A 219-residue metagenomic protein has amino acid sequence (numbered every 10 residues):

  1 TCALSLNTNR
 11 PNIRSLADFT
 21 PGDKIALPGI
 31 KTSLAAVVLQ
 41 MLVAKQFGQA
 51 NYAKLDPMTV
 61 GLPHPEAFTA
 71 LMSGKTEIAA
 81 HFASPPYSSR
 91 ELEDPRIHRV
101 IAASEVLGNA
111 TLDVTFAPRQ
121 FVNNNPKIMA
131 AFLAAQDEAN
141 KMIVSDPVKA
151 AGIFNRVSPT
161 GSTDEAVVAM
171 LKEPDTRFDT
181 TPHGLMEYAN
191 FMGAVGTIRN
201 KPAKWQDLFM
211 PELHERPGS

Functional and structural regions predicted by a protein language model:
T1-Y52, P57-G61, F82-P85, N109: Short, glycine-/small- and polar/acidic-enriched structural segments that line small-molecule recognition paths
P11, L27-A35, T59, P63 (+5 more regions): Extracytoplasmic/periplasmic, Sec-exported soluble proteins
Q40-K45, E91, G184-F191: Short, polar/charged alpha-helical segment
P65-R156: Pocket-lining segment of extracytoplasmic ligand-binding domains
N123-R199: Secondary-structure end/capping motifs
M192-S219: Conserved C-terminal helix/tail region of periplasmic/extracytoplasmic solute-binding proteins
